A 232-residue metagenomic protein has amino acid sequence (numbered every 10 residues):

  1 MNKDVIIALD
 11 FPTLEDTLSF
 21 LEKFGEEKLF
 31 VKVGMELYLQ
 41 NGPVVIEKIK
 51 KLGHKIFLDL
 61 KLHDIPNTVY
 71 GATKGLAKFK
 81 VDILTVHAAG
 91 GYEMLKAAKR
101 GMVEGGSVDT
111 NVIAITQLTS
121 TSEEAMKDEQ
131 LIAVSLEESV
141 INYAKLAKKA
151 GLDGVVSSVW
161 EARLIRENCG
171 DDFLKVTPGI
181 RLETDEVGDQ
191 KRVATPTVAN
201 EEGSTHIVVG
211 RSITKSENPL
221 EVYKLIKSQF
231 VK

Functional and structural regions predicted by a protein language model:
M1-F24, V103: N-terminal glycine-rich anion-binding loop in soluble enzyme alpha/beta folds
N2, T68-A72, A77-D153, S158-E161 (+2 more regions): Conserved anion-binding
K3-L9, V31-V33, I56-L60, L84-V86 (+4 more regions): Hydrophobic faces of well-ordered beta-strands that scaffold small-molecule active sites in alpha/beta enzyme cores
P12-K23, N67-G75, L136-L146, K191-V198: Short, acidic/polar
L14-D16, L37-L52, D64-G71, A88-V112 (+3 more regions): Active-site-adjacent beta->alpha loops and helix N-cap segments on the catalytic face of soluble alpha/beta enzymes
E26, L52, F79, A150 (+1 more regions): Structural motif
F79-G91, G179-L182, Q190-V222: Glycine-rich phosphate-binding active-site loops on the catalytic face of alpha/beta enzymes
